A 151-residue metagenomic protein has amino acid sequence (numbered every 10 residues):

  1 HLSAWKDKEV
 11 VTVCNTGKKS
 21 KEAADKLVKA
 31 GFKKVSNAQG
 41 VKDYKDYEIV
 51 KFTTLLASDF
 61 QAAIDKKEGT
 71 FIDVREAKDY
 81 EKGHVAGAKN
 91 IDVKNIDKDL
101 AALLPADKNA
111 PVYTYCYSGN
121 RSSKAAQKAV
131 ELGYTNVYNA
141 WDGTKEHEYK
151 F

Functional and structural regions predicted by a protein language model:
H1-T70, E76-P111, Y117-F151: Rhodanese-like catalytic fold shared by cysteine-dependent sulfurtransferases and DSP/PTP-type phosphatases
